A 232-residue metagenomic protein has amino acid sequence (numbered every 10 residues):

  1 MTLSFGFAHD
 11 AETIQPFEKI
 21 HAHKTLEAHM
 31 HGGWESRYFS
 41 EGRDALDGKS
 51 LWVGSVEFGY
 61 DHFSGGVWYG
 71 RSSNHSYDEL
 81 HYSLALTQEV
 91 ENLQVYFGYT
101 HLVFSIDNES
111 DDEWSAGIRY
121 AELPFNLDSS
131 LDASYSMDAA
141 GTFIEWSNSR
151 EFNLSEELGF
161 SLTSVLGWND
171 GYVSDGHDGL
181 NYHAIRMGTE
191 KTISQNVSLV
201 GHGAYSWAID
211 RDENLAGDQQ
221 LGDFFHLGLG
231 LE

Functional and structural regions predicted by a protein language model:
M1-E27: Cleavable N-terminal export/targeting peptides
H21-S36, S64-G65, L162, F225: Transmembrane beta-strand segments of Gram-negative outer membrane beta-barrel proteins
A28-M30, S50-V56, F63, L80-Y82 (+5 more regions): Hydrophobic, lipid-facing positions within transmembrane beta-strands of outer-membrane proteins
W34-S40, Y60-H62, Y69-S73, Q88-V90 (+6 more regions): Transmembrane beta-strands of outer-membrane beta-barrel pores
S40-S50, R71-L80, L102-D112, S134-E145 (+2 more regions): Solvent-exposed loop/turn segments connecting transmembrane beta-strands in outer-membrane beta-barrel proteins
D61-V67, E91-F97, P124-L131, L154-L162 (+1 more regions): Repeated loop/turn-to-beta-strand initiation elements of outer-membrane beta-barrel proteins
D111-Y182, G188: Detector for outer-membrane/organellar transmembrane beta-barrel domains, recognizing the amphipathic beta-strand
K191, Q220-E232: Outer-membrane beta-barrel "beta-signal"
